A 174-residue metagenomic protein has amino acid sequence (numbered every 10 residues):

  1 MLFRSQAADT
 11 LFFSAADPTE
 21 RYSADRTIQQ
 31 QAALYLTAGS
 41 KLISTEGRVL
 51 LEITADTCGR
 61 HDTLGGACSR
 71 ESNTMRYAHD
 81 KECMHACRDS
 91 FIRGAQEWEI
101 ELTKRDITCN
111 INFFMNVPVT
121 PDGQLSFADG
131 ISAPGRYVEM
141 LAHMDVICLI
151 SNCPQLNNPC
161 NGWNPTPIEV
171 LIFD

Functional and structural regions predicted by a protein language model:
F13-Y22: Short edge-strand/loop segments of extracellular domains
Y22-D174: Long, compositionally biased intrinsically disordered regions
